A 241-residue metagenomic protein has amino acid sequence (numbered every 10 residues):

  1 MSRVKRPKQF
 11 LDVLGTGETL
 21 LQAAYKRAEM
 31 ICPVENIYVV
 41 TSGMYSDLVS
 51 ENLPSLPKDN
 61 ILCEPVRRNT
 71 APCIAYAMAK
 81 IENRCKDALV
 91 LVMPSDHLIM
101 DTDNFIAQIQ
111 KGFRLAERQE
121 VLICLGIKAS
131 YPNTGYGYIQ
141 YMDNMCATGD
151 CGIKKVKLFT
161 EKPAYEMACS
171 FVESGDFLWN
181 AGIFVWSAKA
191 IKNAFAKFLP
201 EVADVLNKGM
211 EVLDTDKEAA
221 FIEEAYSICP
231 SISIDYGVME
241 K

Functional and structural regions predicted by a protein language model:
M1, V49-S50, I191, F195: Hydrophobic packing residues within well-ordered alpha-helices of enzyme cores
M1-K8: Gly-rich Lys/Arg/Thr-decorated short loops/hinges at beta-loop-alpha junctions or inter-strand turns that position
V4, L14-P94, L98-Q110: Conserved N-terminal catalytic core of the sugar/cofactor nucleotidyltransferase
F10, I61, L122-C124: Conserved beta-strand scaffold positions in the cores of enzyme catalytic domains, especially in NTP/NDP-utilizing
G15, K26, M30-P33, P54 (+10 more regions): Generic secondary-structure signature for well-ordered alpha-helical cores
V40, L91-P94, C124-K128, T160 (+1 more regions): Short beta-strand segments
L98-T134: Conserved donor-nucleotide/metal-binding helix-loop-beta segment in metal-dependent transferases, i.e., the alpha-helix
Y138-K241: Catalytic core of tubulin tyrosine ligase-like
